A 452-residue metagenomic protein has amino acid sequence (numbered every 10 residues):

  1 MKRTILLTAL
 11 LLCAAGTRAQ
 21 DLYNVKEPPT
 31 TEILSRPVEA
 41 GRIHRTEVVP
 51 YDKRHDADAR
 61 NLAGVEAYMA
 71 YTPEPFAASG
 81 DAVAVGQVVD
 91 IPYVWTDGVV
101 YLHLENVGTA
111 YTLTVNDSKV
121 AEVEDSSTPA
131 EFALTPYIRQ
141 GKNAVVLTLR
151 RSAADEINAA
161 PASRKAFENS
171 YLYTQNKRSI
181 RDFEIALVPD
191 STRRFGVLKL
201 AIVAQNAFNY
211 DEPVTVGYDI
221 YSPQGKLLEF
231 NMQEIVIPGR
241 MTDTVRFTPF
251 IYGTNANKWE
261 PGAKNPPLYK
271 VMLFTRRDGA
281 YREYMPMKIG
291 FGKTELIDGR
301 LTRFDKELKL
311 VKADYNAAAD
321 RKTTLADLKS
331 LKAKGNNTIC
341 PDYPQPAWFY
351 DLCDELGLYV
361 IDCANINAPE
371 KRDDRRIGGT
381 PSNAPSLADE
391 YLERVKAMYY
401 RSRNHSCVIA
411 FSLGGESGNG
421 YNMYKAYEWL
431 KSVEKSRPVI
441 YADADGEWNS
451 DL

Functional and structural regions predicted by a protein language model:
M1-T8, A19-A347, D351-E355, I409-A410 (+2 more regions): Secreted/periplasmic carbohydrate-active enzymes, especially glycoside hydrolases
A14-G16: N-terminal signal peptide c-region/cleavage motif recognized by signal peptidases
T338-L452: Substrate-binding/catalytic cleft of secreted carbohydrate-active enzymes, primarily glycoside hydrolases
